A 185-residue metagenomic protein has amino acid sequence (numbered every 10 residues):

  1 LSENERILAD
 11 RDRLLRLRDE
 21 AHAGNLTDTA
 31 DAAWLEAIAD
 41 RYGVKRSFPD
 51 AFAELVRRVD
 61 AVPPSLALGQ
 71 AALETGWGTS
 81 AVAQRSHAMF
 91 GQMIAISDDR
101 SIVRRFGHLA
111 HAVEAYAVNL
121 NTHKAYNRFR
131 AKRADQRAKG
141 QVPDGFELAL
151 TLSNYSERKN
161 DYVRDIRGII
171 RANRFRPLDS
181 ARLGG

Functional and structural regions predicted by a protein language model:
L1-G69, L73-G185: Catalytic cores of secreted/periplasmic lytic hydrolases that degrade extracellular macromolecules
